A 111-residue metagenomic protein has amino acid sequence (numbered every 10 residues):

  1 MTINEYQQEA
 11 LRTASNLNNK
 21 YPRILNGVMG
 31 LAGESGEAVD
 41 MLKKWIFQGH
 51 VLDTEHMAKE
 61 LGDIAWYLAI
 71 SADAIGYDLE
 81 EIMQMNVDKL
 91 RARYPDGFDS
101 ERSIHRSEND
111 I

Functional and structural regions predicted by a protein language model:
M1-I111: Flexible "arm" and connector segments at domain edges
